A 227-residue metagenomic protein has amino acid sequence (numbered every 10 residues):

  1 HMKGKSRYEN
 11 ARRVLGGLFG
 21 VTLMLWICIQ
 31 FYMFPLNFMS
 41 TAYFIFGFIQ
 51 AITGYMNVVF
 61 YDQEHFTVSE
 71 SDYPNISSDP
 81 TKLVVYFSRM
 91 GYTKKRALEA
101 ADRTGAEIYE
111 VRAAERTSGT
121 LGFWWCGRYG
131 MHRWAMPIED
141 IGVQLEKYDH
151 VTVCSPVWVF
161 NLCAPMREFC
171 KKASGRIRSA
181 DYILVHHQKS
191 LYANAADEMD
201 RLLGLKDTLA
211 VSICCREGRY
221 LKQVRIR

Functional and structural regions predicted by a protein language model:
M2-A11: Short, Lys/Arg-rich N-terminal segment immediately upstream of the first membrane anchor
K3, L15, W26-R227: Active-site-proximal alpha-helix that buttresses catalytic centers in soluble enzyme cores
A11-L18: Select subsegments of transmembrane alpha-helices in polytopic membrane proteins, especially boundary-proximal
G20-W26: Hydrophobic, membrane-inserted alpha-helices
